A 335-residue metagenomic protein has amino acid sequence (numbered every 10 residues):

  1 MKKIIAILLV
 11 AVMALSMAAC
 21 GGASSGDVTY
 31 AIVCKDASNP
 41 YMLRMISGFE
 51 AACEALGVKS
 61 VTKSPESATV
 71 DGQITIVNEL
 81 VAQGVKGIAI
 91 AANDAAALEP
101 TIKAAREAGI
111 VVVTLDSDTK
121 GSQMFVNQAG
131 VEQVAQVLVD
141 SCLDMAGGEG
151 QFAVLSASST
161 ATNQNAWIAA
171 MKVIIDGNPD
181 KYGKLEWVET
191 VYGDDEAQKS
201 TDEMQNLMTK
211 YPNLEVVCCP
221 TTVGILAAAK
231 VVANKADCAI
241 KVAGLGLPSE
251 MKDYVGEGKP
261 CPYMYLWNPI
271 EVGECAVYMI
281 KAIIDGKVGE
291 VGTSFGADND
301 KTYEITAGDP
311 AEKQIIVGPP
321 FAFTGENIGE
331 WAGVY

Functional and structural regions predicted by a protein language model:
M1-L9: Positively charged n-region of N-terminal signal peptides that target proteins for export
I4, S16-C20: Hydrophobic membrane-targeting alpha-helices
C20-Y335: A residue-level marker of the well-folded mature domains of exported/periplasmic proteins
